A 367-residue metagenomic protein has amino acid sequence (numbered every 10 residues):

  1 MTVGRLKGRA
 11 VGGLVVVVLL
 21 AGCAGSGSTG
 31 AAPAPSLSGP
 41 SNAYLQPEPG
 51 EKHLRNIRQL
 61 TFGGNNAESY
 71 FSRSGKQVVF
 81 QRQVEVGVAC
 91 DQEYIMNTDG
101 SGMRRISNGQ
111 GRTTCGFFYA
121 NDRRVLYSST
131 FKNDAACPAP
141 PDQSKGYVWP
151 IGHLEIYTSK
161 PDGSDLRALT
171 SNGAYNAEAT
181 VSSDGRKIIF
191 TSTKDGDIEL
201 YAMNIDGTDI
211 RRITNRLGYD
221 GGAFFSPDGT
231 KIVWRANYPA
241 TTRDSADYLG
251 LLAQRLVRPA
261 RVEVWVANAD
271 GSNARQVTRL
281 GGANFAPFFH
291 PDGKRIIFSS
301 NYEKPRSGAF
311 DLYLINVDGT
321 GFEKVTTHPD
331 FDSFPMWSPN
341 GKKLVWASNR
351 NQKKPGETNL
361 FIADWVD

Functional and structural regions predicted by a protein language model:
T2-G13: Bacterial N-terminal signal peptides that target proteins for export
A21-G22: C-terminal motif of bacterial Sec signal peptides marking the signal peptidase cleavage site
G39-E48, R55-A89: Beta-strand-rich domains and repeat architectures in extracellular enzymes and scaffolds, especially beta-propellers
Y44-N65, N97-R112, S159-Y175, M203-Y219 (+4 more regions): Multi-bladed beta-propeller domains
F62-N65, Q81-E93, N108-T113, S128-E155 (+8 more regions): A flexible loop/linker signature enriched in serine peptidases of the S9 family
R73-S74, A120-N121, S183-D184, P227-D228 (+2 more regions): Residue-level detector of Asp-centered blade-edge/turn motifs that repeat once per structural unit in beta-propeller
V78-V79, V125, I188-I189, I232 (+2 more regions): Hydrophobic beta-strand positions that form the internal "hydrophobic ladder" of WD40/Gbeta-like beta-propeller blades
